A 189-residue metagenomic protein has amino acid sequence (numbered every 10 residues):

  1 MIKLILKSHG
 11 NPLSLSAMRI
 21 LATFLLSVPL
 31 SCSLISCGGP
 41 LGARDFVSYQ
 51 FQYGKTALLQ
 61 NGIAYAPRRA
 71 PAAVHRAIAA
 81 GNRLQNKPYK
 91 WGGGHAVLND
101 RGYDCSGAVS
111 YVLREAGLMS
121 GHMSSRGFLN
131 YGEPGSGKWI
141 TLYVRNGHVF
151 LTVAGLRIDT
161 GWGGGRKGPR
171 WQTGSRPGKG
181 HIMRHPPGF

Functional and structural regions predicted by a protein language model:
M1-M18: N-terminal secretory signal peptides that target proteins for export/translocation
K3-L6, L21-F24, S36: Residues marking helix boundaries in flexible regions
L15-V28: Sec-dependent N-terminal signal peptides
L21, L30-P88, G164-F189: Intrinsically disordered, low-complexity, Pro/Ser/Thr/Asn/Gly/Ala-rich spacer/linker segments adjacent to signal
G62-I63, G92-V97, R126-Y131: Short linear capping/connector segments at secondary-structure termini
P67-R68, H75-I78, S110, R114-F189: ...with weaker cross-activation on analogous glycine-rich loops/strands in unrelated enzymes
Q85-G102: Active-site nucleophile-His-acid catalytic modules used for acyl/amide transfer and hydrolysis across diverse enzymes
V97-A116: Active-site nucleophilic cysteine motif
